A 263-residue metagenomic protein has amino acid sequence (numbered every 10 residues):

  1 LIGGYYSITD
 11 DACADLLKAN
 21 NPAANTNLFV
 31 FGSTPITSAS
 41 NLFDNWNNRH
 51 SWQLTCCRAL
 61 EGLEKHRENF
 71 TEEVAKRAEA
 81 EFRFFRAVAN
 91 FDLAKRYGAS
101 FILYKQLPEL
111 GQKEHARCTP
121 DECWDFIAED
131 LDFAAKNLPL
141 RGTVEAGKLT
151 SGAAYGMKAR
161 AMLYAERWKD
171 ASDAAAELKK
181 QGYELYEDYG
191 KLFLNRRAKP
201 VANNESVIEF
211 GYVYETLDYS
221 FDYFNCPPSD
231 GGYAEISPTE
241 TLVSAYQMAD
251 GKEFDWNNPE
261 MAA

Functional and structural regions predicted by a protein language model:
L1-A23, W124, D132-F133, S151-A263: An aromatic- and glycine-enriched ligand-binding surface/loop that stacks and positions planar moieties
N21-Y97, C118-D125, L131-T143: Conserved, well-structured interaction surfaces
Q53, F101-L103, V207-E209: Structural recognition of the beta-strand scaffold that forms the well-ordered cores of secreted hydrolase catalytic
K95-K105, W168-D173: Short, well-structured active-site flanking segments
A99-D121: Short coil/linker segments at helix-helix boundaries
F101-Q106, A135-A146, L185-K191: Glycine- and aromatic-rich loop/turn segments at beta-sheet edges
